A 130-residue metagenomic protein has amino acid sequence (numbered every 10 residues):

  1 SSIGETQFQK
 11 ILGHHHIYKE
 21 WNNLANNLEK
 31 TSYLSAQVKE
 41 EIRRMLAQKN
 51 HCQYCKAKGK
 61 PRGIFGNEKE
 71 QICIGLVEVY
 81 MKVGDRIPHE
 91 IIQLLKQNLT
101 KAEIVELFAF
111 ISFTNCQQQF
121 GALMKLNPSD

Functional and structural regions predicted by a protein language model:
S1-D130: Hydrophobic alpha-helical segments
